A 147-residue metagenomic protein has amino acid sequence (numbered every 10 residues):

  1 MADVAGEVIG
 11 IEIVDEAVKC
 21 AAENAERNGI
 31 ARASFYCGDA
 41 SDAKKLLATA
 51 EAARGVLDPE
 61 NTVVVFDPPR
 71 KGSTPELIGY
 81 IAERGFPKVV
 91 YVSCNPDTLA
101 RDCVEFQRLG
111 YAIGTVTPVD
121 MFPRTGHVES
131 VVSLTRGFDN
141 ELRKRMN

Functional and structural regions predicted by a protein language model:
M1-N147: Rossmann-like S-adenosyl-L-methionine
